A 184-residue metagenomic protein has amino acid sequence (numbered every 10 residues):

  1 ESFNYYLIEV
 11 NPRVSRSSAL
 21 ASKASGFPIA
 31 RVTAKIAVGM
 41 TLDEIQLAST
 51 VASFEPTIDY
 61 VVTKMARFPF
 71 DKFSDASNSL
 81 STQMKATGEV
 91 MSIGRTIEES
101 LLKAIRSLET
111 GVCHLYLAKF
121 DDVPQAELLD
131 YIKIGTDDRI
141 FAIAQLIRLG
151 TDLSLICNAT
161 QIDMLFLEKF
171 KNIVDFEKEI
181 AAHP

Functional and structural regions predicted by a protein language model:
E1-P184: ATP-dependent carboxylate activation and anion-phosphoryl transfer catalytic cores that bind Mg-ATP to form
